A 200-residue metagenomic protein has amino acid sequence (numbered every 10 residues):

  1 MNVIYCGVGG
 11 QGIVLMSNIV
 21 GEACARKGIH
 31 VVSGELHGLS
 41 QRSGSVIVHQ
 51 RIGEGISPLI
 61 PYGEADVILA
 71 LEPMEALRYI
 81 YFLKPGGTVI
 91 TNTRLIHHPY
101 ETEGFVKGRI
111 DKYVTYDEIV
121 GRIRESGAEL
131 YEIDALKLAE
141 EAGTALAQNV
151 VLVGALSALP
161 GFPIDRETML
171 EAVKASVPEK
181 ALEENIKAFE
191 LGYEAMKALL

Functional and structural regions predicted by a protein language model:
M1-L200: Active-site cofactor/cluster-binding pocket
